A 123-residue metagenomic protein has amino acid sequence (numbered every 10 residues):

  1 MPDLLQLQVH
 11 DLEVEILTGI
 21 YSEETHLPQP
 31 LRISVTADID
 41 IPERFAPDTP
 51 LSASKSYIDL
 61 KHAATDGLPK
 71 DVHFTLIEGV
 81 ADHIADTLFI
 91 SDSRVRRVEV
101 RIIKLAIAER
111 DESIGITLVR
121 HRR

Functional and structural regions predicted by a protein language model:
M1-R123: N-terminal, polar/charged subdomain of small-to-medium soluble alpha/beta proteins
